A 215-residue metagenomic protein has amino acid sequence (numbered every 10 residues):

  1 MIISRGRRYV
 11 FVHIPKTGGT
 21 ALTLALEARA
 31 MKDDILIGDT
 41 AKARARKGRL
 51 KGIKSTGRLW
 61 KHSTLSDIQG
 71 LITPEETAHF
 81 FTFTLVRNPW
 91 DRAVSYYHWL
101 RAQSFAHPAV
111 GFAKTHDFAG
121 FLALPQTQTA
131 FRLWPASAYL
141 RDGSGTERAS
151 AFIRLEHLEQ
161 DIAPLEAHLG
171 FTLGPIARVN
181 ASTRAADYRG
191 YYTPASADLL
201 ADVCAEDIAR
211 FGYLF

Functional and structural regions predicted by a protein language model:
M1-F215: Membrane-interface amphipathic segments in extracytoplasmic regions
